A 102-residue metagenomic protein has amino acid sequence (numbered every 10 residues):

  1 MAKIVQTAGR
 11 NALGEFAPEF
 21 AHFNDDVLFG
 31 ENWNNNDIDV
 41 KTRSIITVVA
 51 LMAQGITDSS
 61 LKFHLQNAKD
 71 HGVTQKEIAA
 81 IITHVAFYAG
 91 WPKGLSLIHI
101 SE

Functional and structural regions predicted by a protein language model:
M1-V40: Mobile cap/lid helix-loop segments that border enzyme active or cofactor-binding sites and regulate substrate access
N35-R43, G72-I78: Structural motif
R43-L51, L61, I81-I82: Short, structured motif recognition centered on aromatic/hydrophobic residues
A50-T57, A89-G90: Short alpha-helix boundary/capping elements
I56-E77, G94-L97: Extended intrinsically disordered, low-complexity coil regions enriched in Ser, Thr, Gly, Ala and often Pro
E77, I81-A86: Hydrophobic/aromatic-rich structural module bridging two neighboring secondary-structure elements via a short loop
V85, A89, L95-L97: C-terminal binding/interaction regions
I98-E102: Conserved small/polar residues in nucleotide/adenosyl-binding loops
